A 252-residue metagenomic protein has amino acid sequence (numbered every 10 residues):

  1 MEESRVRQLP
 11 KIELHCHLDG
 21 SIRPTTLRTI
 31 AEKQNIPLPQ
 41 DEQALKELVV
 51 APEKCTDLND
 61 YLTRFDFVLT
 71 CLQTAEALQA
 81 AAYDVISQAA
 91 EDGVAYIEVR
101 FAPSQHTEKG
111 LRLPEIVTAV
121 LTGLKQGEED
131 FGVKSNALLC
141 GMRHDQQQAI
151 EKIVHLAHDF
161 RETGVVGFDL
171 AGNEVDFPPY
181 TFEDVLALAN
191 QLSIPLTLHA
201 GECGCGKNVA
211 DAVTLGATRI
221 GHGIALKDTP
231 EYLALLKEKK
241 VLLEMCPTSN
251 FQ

Functional and structural regions predicted by a protein language model:
M1-I194, C203-N208, T214, T218-R219 (+2 more regions): Metal-cofactor-binding active-site regions of metalloenzymes
L196-L198: Conserved hydrophobic beta-strand within the GNAT/NAT acetyltransferase core sheet that lines the active-site cleft
